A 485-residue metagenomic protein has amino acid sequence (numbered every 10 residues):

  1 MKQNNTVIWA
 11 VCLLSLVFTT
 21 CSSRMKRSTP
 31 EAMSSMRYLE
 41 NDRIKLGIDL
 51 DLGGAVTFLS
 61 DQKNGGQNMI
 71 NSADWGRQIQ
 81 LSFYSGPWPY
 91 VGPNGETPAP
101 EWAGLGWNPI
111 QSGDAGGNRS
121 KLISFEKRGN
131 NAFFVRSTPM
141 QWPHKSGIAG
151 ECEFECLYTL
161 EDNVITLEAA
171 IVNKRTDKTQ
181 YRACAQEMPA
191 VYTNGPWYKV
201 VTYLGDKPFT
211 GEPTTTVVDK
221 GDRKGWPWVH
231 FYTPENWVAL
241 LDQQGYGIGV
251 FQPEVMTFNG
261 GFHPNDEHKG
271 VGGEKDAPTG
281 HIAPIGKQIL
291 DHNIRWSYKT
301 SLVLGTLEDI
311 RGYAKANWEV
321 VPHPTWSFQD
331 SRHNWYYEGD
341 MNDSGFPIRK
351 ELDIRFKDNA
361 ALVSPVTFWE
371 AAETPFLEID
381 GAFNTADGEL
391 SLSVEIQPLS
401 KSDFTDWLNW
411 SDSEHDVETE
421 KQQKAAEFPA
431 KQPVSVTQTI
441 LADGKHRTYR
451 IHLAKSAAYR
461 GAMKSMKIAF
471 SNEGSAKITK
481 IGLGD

Functional and structural regions predicted by a protein language model:
M25-A99, K299, K315: Beta-strand-rich N-terminal accessory domains
S28-I44, D49-G53, V229-T325: Beta-strand-rich recognition/accessory modules
S60, C152, E161-P208: Acidic (Asp/Glu-rich), glycine- and aromatic
N94-D162, T176-Q180: Extended, loop-rich substrate-binding clefts of extracytoplasmic carbohydrate-active enzymes
F133, D340-A361: Short carbohydrate-recognition loop motifs
P189, W197-F258: Active-site/ligand-binding surface loops and adjacent short beta/alpha elements that line catalytic pockets across
K315-M341: Extracellular carbohydrate-recognition regions
E351-A457, N472-G474, G482: Extracellular ligand-binding interfaces
